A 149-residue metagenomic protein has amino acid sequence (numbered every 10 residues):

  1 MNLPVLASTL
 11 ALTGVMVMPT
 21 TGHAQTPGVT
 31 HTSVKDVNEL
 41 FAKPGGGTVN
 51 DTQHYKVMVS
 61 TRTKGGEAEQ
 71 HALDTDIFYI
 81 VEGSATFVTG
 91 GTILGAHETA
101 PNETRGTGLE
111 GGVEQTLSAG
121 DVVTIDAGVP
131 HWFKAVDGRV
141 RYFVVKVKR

Functional and structural regions predicted by a protein language model:
M1-A7: Positively charged n-region of N-terminal signal peptides that target proteins for export
A7-P19: Bacterial N-terminal signal peptides
V17-L73: A short, N-terminal "cap"/entry segment at the start of jelly-roll beta-barrel domains of the cupin/DSBH fold
E69, D76-Y79, E114-Q115, V123: His/acidic/aromatic-lined binding-pocket segments of jelly-roll/cupin-type domains and related regulatory beta-sandwich
A72-F87, G91-I93, T99-G108: Short, conserved beta-strand element in jelly-roll/cupin
T116-A135: Conserved metal-binding segment of the jelly-roll/cupin
G138-R149: A short hydrophobic beta-strand segment most commonly corresponding to one strand of the jelly-roll/cupin
